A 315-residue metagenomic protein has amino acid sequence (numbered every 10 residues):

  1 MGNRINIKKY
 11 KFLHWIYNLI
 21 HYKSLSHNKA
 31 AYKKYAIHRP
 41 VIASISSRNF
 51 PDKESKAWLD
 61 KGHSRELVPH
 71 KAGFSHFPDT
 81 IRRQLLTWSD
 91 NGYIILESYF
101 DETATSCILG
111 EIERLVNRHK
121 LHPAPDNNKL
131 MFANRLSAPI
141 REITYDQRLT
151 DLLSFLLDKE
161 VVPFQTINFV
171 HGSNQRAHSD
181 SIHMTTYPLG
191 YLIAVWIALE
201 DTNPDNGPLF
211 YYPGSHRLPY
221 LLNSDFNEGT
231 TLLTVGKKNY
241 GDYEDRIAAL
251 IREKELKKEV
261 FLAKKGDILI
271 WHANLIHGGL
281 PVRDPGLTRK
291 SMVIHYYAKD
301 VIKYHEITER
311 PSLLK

Functional and structural regions predicted by a protein language model:
M1-T87: Fe(II)/2-oxoglutarate
R82-R148, N174-A177, L209-Y211, R217 (+1 more regions): Non-heme Fe(II)/2-oxoglutarate
I95-L96, V195-I197, L269-W271: Short hydrophobic-aromatic micro-motifs
F100-E102, F169-V170, T202-P204, H216-R217 (+2 more regions): Short, solvent-exposed loop/turn segments at secondary-structure junctions
V116-K120, L157, N203, A273 (+1 more regions): A generic secondary-structure signal for well-formed alpha-helical elements
D126-S137, R148-L218: Conserved double-stranded beta-helix
D205-L275: Double-stranded beta-helix
D245-K315: Catalytic core of Fe(II)/2-oxoglutarate
